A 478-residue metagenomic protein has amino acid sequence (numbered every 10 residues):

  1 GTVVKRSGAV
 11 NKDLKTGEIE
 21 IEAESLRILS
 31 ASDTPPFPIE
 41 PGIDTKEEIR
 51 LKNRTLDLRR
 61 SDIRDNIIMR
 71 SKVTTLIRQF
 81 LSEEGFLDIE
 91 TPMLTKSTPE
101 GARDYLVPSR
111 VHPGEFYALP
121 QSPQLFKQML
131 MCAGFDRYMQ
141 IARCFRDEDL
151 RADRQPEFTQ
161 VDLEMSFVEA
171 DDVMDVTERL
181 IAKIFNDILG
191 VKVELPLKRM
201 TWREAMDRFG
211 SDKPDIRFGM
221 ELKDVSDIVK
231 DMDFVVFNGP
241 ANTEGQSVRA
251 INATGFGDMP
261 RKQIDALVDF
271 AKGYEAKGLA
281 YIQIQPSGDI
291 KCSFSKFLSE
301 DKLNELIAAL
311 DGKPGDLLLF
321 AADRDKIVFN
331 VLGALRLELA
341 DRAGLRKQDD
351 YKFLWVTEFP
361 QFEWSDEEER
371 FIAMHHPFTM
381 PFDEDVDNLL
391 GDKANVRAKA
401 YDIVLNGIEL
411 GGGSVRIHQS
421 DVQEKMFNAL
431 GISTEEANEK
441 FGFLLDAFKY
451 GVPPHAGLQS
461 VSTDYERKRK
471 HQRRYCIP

Functional and structural regions predicted by a protein language model:
G1-P478: Class II aminoacyl-tRNA synthetase catalytic cores and aaRS-like
